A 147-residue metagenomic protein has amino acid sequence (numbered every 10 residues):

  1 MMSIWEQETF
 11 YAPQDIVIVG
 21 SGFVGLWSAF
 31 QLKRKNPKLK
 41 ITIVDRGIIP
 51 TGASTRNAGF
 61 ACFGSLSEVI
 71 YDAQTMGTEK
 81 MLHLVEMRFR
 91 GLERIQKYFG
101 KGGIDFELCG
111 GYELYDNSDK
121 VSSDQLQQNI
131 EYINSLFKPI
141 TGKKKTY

Functional and structural regions predicted by a protein language model:
M1-V17, R34-K35, L39-K40: Extreme N-terminal leader/targeting segments of oxidoreductases
V19, V44, L114-Y115: Short hydrophobic segments within beta-strands
G20-L26, R46: Glycine-rich Rossmann-fold phosphate-binding loop(s) that bind the pyrophosphate of adenine dinucleotide cofactors
K33-R56: Glycine-rich FAD pyrophosphate-binding loop
G52, R56-E86: Glycine-rich active-site loop/strand segments that organize a redox cofactor
S67, K97-Y147: Flavin (FAD/FMN) cofactor-binding and adjacent substrate-gating region of FAD-dependent oxidoreductase domains
V85-R94: N-terminal FAD cofactor-binding segment of flavoenzymes
